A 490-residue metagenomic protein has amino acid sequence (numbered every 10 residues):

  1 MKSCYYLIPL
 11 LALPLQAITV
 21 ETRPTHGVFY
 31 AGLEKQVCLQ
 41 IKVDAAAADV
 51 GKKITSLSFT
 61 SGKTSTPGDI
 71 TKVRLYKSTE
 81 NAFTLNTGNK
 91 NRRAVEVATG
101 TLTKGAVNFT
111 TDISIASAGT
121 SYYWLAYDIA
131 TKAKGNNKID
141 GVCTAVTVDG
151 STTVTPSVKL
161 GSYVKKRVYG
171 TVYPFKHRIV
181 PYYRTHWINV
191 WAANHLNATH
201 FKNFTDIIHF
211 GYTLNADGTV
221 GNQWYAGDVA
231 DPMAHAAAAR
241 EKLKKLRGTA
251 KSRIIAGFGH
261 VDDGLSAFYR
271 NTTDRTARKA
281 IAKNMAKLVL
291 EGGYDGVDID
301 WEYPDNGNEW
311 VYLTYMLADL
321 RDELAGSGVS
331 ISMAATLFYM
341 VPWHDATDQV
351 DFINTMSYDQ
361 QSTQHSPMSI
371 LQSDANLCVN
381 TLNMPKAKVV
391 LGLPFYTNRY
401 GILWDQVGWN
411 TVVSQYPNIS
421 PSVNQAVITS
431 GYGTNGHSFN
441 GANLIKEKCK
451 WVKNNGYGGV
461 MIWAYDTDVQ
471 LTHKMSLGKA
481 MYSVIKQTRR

Functional and structural regions predicted by a protein language model:
M1-T19: Bacterial Sec-dependent N-terminal signal peptides
I18-V172: Exposed, polar/acidic Ser/Thr-rich sequence context and nearby capping/turn residues that mark flexible linkers
T171-V289, S369, W404, S476: Glycan-recognition patch characteristic of GH18 chitinases/ENGases and related GlcNAc/peptidoglycan-binding proteins
P181, A216-A238, Y303-I419: Substrate-binding surface in catalytic domains of secreted glycosidases
I207, I299, I353, L391 (+2 more regions): Conserved, mostly hydrophobic/aromatic
A236-K244, A282-V289, T314-R321, M368-V379 (+3 more regions): Generic structural signal for well-ordered alpha-helices, preferentially at hydrophobic/aromatic core positions
F258, D263, K386-K453, L471-R490: Glycan-binding loop/region signatures in secreted carbohydrate-active enzymes
T273-V297, M316-E323, T336-A346: An active-site-proximal structural segment forming one wall of the substrate-binding cleft that immediately precedes
